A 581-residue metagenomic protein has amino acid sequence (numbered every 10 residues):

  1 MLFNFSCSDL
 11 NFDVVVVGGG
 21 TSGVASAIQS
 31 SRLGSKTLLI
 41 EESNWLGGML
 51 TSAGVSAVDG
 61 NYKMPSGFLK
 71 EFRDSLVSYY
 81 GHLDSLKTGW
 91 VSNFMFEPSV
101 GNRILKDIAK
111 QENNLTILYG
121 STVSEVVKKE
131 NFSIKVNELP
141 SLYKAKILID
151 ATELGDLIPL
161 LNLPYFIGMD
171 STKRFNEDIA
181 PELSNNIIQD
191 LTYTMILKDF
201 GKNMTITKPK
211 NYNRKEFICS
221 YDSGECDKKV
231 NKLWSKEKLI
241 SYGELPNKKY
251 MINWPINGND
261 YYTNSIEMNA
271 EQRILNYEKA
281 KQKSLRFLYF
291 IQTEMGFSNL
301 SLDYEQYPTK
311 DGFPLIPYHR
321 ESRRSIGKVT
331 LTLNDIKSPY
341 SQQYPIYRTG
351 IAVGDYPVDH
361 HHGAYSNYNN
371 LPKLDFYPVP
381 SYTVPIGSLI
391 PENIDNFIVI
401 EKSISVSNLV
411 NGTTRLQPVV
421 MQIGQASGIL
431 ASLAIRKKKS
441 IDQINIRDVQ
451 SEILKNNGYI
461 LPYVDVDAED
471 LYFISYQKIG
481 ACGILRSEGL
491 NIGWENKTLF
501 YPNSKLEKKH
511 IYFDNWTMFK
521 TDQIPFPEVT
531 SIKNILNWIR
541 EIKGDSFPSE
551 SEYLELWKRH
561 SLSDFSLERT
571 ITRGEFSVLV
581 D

Functional and structural regions predicted by a protein language model:
M1-L10: Bacterial Sec-dependent signal peptides at the C-terminal "C-region" and cleavage site
C7, M49, L139-I147, A151-D448 (+1 more regions): Flavin (FAD/FMN)-binding glycine-rich loop and adjacent Rossmann-like elements that form
L10-G20: Beta1/beta-strand and adjacent pyrophosphate-binding region of the FAD-binding site in flavoprotein oxidoreductases
G23: N-terminal Rossmann-fold NAD(P) dinucleotide-binding loop
Q29, S35-K36, E41-E125, F166 (+2 more regions): Conserved N-terminal/central alpha/beta ligand/cofactor-binding core
V127-L142: Conserved beta-strand-loop-beta-strand element in the redox core of flavoprotein oxidoreductases
Q443-S475: Long, well-structured alpha-helical subdomains associated with metal-dependent extracellular/ecto-lumenal hydrolases
P462-Y476, G480-S546, L554-L579: Extracytoplasmic Gram-positive cell-surface binding/anchoring modules and repeats
